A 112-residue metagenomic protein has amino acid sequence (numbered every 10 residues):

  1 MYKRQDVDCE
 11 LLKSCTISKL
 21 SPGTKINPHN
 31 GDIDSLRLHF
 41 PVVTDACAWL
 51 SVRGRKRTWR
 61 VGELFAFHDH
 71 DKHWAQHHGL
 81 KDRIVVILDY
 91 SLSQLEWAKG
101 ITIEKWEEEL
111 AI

Functional and structural regions predicted by a protein language model:
M1-Y2: Short, small-residue-biased leader/transition segments that mark boundaries at the very start of proteins
Q5-P22: A short glycine-rich, His/Asp/Glu-containing loop-to-beta-strand
K19-S21, G31-C47: Short, conserved beta-strand element in jelly-roll/cupin
G23-N27: Short, charged beta-strand/loop "edge" motif centered at a coil->beta-strand transition that forms conserved
L36-P41, L64-A66, L80-A98: A short hydrophobic beta-strand segment most commonly corresponding to one strand of the jelly-roll/cupin
P41-V61: A short beta-strand-loop-beta hairpin characteristic of the jelly-roll/cupin
T58-K72: Conserved metal-binding segment of the jelly-roll/cupin
A75-H78: Asparagine-centered strand-capping/turn motif at beta-strand->loop junctions
